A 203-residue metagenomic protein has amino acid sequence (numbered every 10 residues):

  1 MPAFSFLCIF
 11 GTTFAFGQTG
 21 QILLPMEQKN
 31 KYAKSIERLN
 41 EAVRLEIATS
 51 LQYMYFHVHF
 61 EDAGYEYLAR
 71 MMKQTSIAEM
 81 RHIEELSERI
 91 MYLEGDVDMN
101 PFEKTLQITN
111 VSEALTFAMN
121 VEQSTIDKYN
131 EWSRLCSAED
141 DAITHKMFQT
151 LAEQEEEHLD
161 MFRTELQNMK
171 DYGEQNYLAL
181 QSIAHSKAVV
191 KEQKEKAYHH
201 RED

Functional and structural regions predicted by a protein language model:
F6-I9, T13-D203: Iron-associated oxidoreductase/ferritin-like identity signal
